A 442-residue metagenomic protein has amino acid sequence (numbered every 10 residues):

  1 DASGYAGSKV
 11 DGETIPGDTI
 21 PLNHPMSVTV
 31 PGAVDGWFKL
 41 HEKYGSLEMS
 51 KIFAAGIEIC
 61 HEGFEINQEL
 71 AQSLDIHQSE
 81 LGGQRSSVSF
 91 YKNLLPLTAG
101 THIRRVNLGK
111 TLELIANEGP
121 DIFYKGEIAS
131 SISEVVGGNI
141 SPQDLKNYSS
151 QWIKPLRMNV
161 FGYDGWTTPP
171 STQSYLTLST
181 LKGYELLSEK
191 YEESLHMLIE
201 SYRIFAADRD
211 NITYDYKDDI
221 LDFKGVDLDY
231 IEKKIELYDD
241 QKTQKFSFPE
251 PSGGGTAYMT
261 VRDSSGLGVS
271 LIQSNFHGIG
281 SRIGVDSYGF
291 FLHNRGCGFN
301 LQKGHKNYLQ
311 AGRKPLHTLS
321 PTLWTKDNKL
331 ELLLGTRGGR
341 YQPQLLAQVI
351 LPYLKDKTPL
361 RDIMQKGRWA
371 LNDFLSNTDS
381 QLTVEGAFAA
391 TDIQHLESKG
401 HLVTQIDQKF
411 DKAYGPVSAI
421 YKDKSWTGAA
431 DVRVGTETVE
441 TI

Functional and structural regions predicted by a protein language model:
D1-A6, S141-Q143, L267-L332, Q348 (+2 more regions): Active-site rim segments in enzyme catalytic domains, especially the processed small/beta chain of N-terminal
D1-K125, A129-T172, E232-Y238, L316 (+1 more regions): Noncatalytic scaffold domains of N-terminal-nucleophile
S50-H61, S130-E134, Y191-A206, L360-A370: Short, well-structured alpha-helical segments that form the helix of a local strand-helix-strand
W152, G253-T256, H317-L319: Short, small/polar residue-rich loop motifs at catalytic or cofactor-binding pockets
W166-S174, T256-T260, I272-I283, T336-P343: Glycine-rich phosphate/pyrophosphate-binding beta-alpha loops
S188-S274, S287-Y288, D407: Internal maturation/activation junctions in enzymes
S265, R313, L346, Y353-D411: Extended C-terminal subregions enriched in glycine
